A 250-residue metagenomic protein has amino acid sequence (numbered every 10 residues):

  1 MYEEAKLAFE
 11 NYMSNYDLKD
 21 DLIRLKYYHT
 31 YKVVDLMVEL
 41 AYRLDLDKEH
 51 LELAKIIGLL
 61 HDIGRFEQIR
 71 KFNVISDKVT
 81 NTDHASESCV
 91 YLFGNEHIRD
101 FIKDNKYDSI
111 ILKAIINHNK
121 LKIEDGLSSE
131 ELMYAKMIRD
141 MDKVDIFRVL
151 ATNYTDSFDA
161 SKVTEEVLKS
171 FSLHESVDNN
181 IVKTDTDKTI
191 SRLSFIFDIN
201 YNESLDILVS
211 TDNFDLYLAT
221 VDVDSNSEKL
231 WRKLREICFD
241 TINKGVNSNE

Functional and structural regions predicted by a protein language model:
M1-A85, S128: Acidic/His-rich, divalent-metal-binding segments that scaffold phosphate/diphosphate chemistry
S14-L18, H97, K120, D198: A broad detector of the eukaryotic-type serine/threonine protein kinase catalytic domain
D17, Y91-E96, S227-R232: Low-complexity, flexible helical/coil segments
L22-Y27, Y31, D35-D47, E52 (+2 more regions): Divalent metal-dependent phosphate-bond-processing catalytic cores, especially two-metal-ion Mg2+/Mn2+ enzymes that act
I69, D100-F101, D206: Short, solvent-exposed secondary-structure capping/transition elements
S86-K143: Internal, conserved structured core segments that host functional sites
